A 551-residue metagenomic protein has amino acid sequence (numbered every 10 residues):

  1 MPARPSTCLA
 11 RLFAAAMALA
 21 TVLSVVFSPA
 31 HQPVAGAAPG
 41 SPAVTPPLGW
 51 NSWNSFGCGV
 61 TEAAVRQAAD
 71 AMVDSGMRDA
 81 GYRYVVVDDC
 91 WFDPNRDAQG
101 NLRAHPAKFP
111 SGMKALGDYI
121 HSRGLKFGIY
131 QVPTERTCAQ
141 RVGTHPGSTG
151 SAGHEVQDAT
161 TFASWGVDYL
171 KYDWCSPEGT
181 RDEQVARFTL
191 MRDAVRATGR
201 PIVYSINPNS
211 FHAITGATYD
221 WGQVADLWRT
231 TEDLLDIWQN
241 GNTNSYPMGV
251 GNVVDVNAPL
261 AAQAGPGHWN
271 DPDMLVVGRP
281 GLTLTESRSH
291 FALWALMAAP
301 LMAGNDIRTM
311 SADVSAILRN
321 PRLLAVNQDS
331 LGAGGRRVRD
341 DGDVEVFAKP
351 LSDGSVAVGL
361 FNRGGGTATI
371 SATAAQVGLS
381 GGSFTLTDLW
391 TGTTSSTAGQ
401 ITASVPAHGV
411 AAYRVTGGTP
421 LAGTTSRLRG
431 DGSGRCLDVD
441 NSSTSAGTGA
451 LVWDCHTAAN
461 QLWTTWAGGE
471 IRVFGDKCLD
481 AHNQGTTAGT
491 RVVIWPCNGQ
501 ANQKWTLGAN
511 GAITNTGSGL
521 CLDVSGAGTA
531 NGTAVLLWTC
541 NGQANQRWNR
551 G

Functional and structural regions predicted by a protein language model:
P2-A37: Secretory targeting and sorting signals
A35-R66, A71, I202, I206 (+2 more regions): N-terminal module-boundary/linker segments of secreted carbohydrate-active enzymes
P42, P46-S52, G81-D88, K126-Q131 (+8 more regions): Structural recognition of the beta-strand scaffold that forms the well-ordered cores of secreted hydrolase catalytic
A68, M72-R181: Aromatic-lined carbohydrate-binding/catalytic grooves of carbohydrate-active enzymes
H154-Q157, V203-D306: Glycan-recognition surfaces
W294-M297, M302-G304, D340-L379: Carbohydrate-binding surface patches
T397-P420: C-terminal beta-strand-rich structural cap/linker in extracellular carbohydrate-active enzymes
G418-T444, A459-T487, Q503-T529, R547-G551: Extracellular glycan-recognition/adhesion modules and their associated mucin-like linkers
